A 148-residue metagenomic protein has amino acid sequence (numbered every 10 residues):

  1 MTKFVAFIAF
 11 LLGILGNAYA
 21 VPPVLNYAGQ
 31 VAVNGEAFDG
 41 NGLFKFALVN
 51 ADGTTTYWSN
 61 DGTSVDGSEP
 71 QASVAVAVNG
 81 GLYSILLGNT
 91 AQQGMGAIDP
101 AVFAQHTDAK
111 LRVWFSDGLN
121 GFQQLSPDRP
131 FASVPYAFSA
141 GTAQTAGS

Functional and structural regions predicted by a protein language model:
T2-S148: Family-positioned intrinsically disordered, low-complexity linker/tail segments enriched in G/S/T/P and charged
